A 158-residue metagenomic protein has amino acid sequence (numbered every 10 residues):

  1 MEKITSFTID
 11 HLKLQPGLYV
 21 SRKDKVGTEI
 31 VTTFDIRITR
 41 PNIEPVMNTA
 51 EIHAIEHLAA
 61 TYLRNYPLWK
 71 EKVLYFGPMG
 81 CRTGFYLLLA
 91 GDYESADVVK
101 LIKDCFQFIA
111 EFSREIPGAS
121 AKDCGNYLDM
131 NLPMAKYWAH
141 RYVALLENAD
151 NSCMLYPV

Functional and structural regions predicted by a protein language model:
M1-L63: His/Glu-rich zincin catalytic helix
K3, K13, K23-K25, K70-K72 (+3 more regions): Context-gated lysine
P41, P45-D97: M16/MPP (pitrilysin/insulinase) zinc-metallopeptidase core fold and M16-derived inactive scaffolds
N42, N48, N65, N126 (+2 more regions): Detector for Asparagine
Y62, A121-C124, L155-Y156: A domain-level signal for the structural core that forms small-molecule/cofactor-binding pockets and catalytic centers
F76-N148: Active-site-adjacent, His/Asp/Glu-enriched structural segments that form or flank metal-binding and acid/base networks
A144-V158: Histidine-acidic residue clusters that define the catalytic metal-binding segment of zinc metallopeptidase domains
